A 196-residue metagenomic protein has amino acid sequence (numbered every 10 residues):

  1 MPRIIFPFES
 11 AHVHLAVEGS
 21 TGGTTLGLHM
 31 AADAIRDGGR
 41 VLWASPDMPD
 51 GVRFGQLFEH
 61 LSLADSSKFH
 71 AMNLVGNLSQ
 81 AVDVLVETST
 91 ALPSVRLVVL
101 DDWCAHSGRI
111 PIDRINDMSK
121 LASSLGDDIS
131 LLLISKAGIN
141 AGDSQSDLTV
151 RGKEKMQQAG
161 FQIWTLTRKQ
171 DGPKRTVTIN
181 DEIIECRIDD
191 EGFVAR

Functional and structural regions predicted by a protein language model:
M1-A11, V194-R196: A short, basic N-terminal segment
P2-I5, V82-S94: Conserved alpha-helical scaffold flanking the Walker A/P-loop in AAA+ ATPase domains
F8-V84: Conserved P-loop
A32-R36, T90, S123-G126: Residue-level signal for alpha-helix termini/capping positions
D47-D50, V75-L78, C104-A105, A137-A141 (+1 more regions): Conserved nucleotide-binding/hydrolysis micro-motifs of P-loop NTPases
L61-A64, T90, K155-M156: Structural motif
P93-A159: P-loop NTPase motor core
I129-R196: Phosphate-binding/switch region of NTP-binding enzymes
